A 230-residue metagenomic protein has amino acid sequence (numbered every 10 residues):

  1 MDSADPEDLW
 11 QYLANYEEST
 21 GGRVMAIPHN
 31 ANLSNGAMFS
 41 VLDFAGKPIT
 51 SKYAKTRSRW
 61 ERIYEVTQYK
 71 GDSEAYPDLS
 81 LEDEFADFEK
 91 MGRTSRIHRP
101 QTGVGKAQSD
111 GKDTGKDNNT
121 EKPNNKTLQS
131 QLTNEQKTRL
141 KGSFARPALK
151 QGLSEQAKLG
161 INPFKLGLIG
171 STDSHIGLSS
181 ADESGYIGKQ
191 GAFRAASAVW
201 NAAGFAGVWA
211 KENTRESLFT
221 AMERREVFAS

Functional and structural regions predicted by a protein language model:
M1-S230: Extended, charged catalytic domains and RNA/DNA-binding interfaces, predominantly in divalent-metal-using enzymes
